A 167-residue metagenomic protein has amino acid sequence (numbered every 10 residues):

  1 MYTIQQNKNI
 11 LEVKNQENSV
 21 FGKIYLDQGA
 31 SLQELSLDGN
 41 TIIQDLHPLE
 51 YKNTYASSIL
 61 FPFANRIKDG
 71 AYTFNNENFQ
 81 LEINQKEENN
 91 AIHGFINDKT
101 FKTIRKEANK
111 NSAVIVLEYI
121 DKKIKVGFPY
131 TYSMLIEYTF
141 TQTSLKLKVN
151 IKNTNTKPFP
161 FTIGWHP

Functional and structural regions predicted by a protein language model:
M1-N150, T154-I163, P167: Surface-exposed acidic/polar loop and edge beta-strand patches at domain peripheries
